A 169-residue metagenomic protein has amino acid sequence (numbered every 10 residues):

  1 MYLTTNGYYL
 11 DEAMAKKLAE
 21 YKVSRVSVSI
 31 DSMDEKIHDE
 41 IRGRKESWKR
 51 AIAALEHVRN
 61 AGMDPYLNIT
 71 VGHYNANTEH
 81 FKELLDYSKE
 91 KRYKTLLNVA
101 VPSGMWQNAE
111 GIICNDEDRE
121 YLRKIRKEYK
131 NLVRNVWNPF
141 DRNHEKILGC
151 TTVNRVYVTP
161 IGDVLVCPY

Functional and structural regions predicted by a protein language model:
M1-T4, Y8-S24: Conserved Radical SAM active-site core
A19-R25, S29-D31, K36-L165, Y169: Radical SAM enzyme [4Fe-4S]-AdoMet core and its adjacent flexible, acidic and glycine-rich loops/tails across
